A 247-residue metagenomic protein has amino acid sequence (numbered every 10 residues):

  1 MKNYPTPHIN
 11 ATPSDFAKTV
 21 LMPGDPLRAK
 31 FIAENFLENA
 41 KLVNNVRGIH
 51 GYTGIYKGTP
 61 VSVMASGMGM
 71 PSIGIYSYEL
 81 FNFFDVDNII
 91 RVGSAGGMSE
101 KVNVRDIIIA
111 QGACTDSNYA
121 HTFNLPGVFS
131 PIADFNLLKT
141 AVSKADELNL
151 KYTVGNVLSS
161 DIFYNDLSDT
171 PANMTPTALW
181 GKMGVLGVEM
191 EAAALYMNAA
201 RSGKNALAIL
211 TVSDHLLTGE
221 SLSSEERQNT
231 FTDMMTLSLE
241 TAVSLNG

Functional and structural regions predicted by a protein language model:
M1-T140: Metabolite-binding pocket within alpha/beta catalytic cores that recognizes anionic/polar moieties
P26, G96, L158-Y164, A194 (+2 more regions): Glycine-rich beta-alpha junction loops
N39-N45, N149-N156, L245-G247: Flexible, glycine/charged-enriched surface loops at secondary-structure junctions
V86-D87, L186, N205: Short acidic/polar active-site loop segments enriched in Thr and Asp
V128-G184: Active-site rim beta-loop-alpha module in soluble metabolic enzymes
T140-L148, N198, L237-L245: Generic non-transmembrane alpha-helical segments
A193-E226: Zn-dependent metallopeptidase/amidohydrolase metal-coordination segment
L216-G247: His/Asp/Glu-rich mid-to-C-terminal helical/loop segments that flank catalytic regions of hydrolases
